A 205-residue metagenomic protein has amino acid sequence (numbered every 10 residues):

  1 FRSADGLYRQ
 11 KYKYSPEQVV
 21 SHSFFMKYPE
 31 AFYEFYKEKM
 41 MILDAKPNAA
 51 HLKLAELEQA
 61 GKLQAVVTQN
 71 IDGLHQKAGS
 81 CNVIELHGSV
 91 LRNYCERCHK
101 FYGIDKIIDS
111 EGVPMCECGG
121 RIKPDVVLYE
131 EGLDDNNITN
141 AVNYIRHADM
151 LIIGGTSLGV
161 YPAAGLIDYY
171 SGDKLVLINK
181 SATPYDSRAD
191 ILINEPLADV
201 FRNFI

Functional and structural regions predicted by a protein language model:
F1-I205: Conserved catalytic core of sirtuin-type NAD+-dependent deacylases
